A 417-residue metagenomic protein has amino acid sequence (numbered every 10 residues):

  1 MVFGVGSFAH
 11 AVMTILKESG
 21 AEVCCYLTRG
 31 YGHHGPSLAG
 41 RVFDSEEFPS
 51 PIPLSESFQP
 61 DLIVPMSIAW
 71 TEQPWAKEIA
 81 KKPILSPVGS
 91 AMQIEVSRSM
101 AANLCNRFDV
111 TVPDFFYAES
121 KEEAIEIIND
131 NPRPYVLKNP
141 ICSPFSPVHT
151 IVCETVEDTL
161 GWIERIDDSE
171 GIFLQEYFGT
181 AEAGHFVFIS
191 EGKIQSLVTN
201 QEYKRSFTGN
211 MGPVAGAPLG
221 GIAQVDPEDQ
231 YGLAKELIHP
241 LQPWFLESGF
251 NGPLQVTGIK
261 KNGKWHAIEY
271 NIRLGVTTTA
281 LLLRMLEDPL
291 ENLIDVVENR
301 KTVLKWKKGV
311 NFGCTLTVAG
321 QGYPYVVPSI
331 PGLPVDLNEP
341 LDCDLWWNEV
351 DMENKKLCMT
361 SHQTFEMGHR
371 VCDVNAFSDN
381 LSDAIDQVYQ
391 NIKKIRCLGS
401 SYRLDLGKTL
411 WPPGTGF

Functional and structural regions predicted by a protein language model:
M1-V2, I52, I94-F173, E191 (+2 more regions): Active-site nucleotide/adenylate-binding loops and adjacent lid/helix of ATP-dependent enzymes
M1-V88: ATP-binding N-terminal substructure of ATP-dependent carboxylate-amine bond-forming enzymes
V148-G275: Internal nucleotide-binding/catalytic subdomain
C153-E154, V187-I189, V318-G320, A376-S378: Short beta-strand-to-loop capping motifs
A234-Q255, N271-C343, D351-M352: Active-site "cap" helix and flanking loop/linker of ATP-utilizing ligase/carboxylase catalytic domains
L333-D373: Generic long, charged, amphipathic alpha-helical segments
F365-F417: Generic C-terminus detector
